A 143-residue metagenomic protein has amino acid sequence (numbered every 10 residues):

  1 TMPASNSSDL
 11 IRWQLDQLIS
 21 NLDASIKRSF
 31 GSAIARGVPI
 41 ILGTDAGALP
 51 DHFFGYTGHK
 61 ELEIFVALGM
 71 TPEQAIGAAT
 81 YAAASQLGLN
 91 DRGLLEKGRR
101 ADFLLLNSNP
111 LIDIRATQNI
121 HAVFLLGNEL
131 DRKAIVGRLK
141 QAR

Functional and structural regions predicted by a protein language model:
T1-L68, K140-R143: Active-site neighborhoods of metal-dependent hydrolases
S25-S29, G58-E61, A79, K97-R100 (+1 more regions): General structural feature for long, well-ordered alpha-helical segments within catalytic domains of soluble enzymes
D45, A79-T80: Alpha-helical transmembrane segments of multi-pass membrane proteins
F53, T71-I76, A84-I120: Acidic, glycine-enriched loop/beta-strand segments at the rims of small-molecule binding/catalytic pockets
V123: Short aromatic-centered micro-motifs
